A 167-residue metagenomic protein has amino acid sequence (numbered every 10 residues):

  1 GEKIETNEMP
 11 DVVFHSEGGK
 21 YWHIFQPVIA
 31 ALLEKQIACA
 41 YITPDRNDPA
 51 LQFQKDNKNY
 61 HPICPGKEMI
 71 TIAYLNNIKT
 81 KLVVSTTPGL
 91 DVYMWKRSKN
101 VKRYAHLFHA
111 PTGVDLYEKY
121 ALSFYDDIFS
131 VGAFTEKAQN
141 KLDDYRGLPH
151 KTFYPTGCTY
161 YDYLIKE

Functional and structural regions predicted by a protein language model:
G1-G19: Nucleotide-activated donor-dependent transferases that construct or modify glycoconjugates
V13-I165: Active-site and donor-binding regions of nucleotide-sugar-utilizing enzymes
